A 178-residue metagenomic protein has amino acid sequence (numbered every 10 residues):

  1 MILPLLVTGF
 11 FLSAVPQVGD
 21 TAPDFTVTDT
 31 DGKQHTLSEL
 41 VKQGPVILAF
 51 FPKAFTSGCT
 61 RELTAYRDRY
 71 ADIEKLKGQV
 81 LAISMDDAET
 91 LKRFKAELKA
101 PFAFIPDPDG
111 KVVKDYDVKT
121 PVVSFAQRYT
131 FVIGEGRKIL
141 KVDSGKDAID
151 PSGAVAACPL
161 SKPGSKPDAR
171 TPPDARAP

Functional and structural regions predicted by a protein language model:
I2-L12: Sec-dependent N-terminal signal peptides
F10-S38: N-terminal "domain-start" segment that seeds a small globular fold
T21, F125-Q127: Short, small/polar residue-rich loop motifs at catalytic or cofactor-binding pockets
L37-T60, Y66: Short active-site neighborhood of thiol/selenol oxidoreductases, capturing the structured segment around
F55, T60-L98, G110-V112: Structural microenvironment flanking redox-active thiols in thiol-disulfide oxidoreductases
Q127-P178: Thiol-/selenol-based redox modules, centered on thioredoxin-like and closely related oxidoreductase domains
